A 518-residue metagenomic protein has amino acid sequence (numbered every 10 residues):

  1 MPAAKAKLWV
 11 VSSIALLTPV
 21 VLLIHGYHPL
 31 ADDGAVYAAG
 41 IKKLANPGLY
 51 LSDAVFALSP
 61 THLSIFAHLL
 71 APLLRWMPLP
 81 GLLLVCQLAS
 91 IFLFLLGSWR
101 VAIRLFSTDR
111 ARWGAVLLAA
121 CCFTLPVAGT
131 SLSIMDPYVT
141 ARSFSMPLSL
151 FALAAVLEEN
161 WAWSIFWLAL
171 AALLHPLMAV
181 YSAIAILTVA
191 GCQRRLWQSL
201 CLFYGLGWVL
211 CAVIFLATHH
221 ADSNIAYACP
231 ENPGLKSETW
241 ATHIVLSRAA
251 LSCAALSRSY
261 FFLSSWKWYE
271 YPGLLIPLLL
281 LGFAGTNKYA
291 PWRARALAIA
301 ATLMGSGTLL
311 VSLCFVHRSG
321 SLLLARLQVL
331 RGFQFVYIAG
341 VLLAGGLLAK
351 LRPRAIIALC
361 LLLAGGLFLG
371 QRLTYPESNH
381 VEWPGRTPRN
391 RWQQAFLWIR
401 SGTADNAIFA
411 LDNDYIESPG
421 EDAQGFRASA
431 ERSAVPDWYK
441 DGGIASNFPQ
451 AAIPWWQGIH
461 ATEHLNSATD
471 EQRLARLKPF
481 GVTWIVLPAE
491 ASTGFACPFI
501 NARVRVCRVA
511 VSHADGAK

Functional and structural regions predicted by a protein language model:
M1-V20, K518: Start-transfer (signal-anchor) and selected internal transmembrane alpha helices of multi-pass inner/ER membrane
K7, L17-L96, V101-A119, P126-S145 (+1 more regions): Active-site lumenal/periplasmic loops and adjacent helix-entry segments of GT-C-fold, multi-pass membrane
L22-Y37, A45-L51, A57-L63, P176-S182 (+1 more regions): Transmembrane catalytic cores of multi-pass membrane glycosyltransferases and polysaccharide-assembly enzymes
F144-W163, A190: Membrane-interface transmembrane helices that cradle and orient dolichyl/undecaprenyl
A155-L170, L196-L202: Short hydrophobic alpha-helices at membrane interfaces in multi-pass membrane enzymes
G205, A349-Y375: Signature aromatic-anchored transmembrane alpha helix within multi-pass, membrane-resident enzymes that catalyze glycan
L323-K350: Hydrophobic/aromatic-rich transmembrane helices and adjacent perimembrane loops
T374-K518: Extracytoplasmic
